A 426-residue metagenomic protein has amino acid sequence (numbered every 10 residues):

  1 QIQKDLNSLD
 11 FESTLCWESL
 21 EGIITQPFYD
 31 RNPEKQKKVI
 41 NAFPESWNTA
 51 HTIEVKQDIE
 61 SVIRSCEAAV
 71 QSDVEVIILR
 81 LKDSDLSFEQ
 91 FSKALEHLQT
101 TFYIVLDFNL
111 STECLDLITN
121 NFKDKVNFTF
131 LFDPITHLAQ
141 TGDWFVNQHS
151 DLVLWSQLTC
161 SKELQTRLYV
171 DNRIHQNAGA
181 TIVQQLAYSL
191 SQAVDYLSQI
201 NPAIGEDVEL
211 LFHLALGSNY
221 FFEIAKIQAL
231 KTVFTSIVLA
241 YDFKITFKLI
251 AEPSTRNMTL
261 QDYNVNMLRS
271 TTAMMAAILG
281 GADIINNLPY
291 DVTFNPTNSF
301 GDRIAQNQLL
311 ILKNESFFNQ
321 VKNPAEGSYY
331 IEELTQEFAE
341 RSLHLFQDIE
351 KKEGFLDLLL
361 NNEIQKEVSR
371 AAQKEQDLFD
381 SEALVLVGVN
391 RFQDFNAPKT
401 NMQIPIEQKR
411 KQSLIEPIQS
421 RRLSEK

Functional and structural regions predicted by a protein language model:
Q1-N219: Catalytic alpha/beta active-site cores
S19-T25, A68-Q71, V265-I285, G354-L356: Conserved phosphate/anionic-ligand binding catalytic regions in large, soluble enzymes, centered on
G22, D73, F234, G280 (+3 more regions): Conserved, mostly hydrophobic/aromatic
T181-Q185, N219-A229, R256-L268, P296-A305 (+2 more regions): Short glycine/threonine-rich loop-to-helix capping motif typified by GTGT followed within a few residues by an Asp-Pro
S191-S198, N264-I285, Q306-N314: Glycine-rich and small/hydrophobic secondary-structure elements
E209-H213, I245-E252, N286-N287, N323-A325: Beta-strand segments within the central parallel beta-sheet cores of soluble alpha/beta enzyme folds
G281-N295, F318-A325: Short acidic/histidine-rich active-site segments
R303, N307, K313-K426: Catalytic-core signal marking the mid-to-C-terminal active-site face
